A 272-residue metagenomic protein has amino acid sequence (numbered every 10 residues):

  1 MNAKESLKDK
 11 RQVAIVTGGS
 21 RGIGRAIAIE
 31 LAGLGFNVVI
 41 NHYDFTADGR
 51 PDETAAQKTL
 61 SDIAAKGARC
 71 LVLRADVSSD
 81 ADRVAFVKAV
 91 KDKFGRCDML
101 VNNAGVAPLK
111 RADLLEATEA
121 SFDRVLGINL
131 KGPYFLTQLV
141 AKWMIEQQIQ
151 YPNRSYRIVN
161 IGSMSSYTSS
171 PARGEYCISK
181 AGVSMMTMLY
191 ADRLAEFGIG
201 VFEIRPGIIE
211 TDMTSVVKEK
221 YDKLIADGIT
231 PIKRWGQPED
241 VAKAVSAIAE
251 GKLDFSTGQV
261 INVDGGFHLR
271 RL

Functional and structural regions predicted by a protein language model:
N2-E5, R111, G228-I229, S246 (+2 more regions): Short C-terminal tail/terminal secondary-structure segment of NAD(P)H-dependent dehydrogenase/reductase domains
N2-Y43: Canonical Rossmann dinucleotide-binding motif of NAD(H)/NADP(H)-dependent dehydrogenases/reductases, specifically
I29, K142, A191-R193, D254: Alpha-helical segment proximal to the catalytic Tyr-Lys
R111-L114, T118-D123, A226: Substrate-binding pocket helix/loop in short-chain dehydrogenase/reductase
T137, S179-G182: Active-site helix of classical SDR
S163: Residue(s) in the substrate-gating loop at a strand-loop-helix junction that position the organic substrate next
A195-G200, S256-G258: Short, small/polar-rich loop/turn modules that mediate ligand/substrate recognition or access, typified
